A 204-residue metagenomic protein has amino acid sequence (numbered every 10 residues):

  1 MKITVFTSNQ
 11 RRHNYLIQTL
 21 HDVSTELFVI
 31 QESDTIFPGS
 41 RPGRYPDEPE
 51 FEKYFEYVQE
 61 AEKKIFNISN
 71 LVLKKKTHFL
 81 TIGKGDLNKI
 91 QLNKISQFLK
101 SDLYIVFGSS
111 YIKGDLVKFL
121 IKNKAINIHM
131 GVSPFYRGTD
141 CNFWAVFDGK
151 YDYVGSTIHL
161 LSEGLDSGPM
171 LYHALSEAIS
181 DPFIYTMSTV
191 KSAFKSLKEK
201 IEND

Functional and structural regions predicted by a protein language model:
M1-D204: One-carbon transfer enzymes
